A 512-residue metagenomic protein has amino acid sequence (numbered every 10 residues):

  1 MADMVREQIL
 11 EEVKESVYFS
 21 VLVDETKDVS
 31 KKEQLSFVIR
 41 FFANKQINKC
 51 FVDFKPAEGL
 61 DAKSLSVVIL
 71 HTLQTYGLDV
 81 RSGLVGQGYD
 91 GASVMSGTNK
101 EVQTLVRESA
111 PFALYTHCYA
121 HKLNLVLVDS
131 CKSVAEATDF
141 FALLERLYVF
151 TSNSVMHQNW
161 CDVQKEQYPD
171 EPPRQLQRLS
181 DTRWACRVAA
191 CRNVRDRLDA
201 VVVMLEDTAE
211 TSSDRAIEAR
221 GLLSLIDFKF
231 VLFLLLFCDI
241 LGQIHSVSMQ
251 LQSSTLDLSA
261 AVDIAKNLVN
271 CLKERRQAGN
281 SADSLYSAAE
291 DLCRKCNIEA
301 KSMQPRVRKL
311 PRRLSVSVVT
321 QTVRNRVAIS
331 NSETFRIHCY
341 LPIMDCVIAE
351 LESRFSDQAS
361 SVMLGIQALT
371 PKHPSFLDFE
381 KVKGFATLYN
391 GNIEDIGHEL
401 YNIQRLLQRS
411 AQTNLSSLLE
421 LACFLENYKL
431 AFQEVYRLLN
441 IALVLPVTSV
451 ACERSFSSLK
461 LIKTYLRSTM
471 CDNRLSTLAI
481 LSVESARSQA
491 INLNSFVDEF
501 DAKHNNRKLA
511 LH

Functional and structural regions predicted by a protein language model:
M1-H512: Alpha-helical structural modules in large enzymes and assemblies
